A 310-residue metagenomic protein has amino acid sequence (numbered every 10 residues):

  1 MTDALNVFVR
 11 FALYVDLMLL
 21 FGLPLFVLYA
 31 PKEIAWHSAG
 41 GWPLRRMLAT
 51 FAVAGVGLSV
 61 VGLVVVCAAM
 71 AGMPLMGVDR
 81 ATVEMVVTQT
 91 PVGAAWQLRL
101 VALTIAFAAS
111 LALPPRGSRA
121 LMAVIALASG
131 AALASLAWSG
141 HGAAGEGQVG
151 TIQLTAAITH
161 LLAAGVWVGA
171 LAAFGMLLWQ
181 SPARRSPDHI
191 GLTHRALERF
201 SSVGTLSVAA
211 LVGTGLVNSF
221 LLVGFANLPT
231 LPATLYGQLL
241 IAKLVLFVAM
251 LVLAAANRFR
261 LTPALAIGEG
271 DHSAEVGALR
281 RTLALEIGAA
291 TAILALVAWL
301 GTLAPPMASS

Functional and structural regions predicted by a protein language model:
M1-S310: Polytopic transmembrane helical bundles with strong interfacial aromatic enrichment
